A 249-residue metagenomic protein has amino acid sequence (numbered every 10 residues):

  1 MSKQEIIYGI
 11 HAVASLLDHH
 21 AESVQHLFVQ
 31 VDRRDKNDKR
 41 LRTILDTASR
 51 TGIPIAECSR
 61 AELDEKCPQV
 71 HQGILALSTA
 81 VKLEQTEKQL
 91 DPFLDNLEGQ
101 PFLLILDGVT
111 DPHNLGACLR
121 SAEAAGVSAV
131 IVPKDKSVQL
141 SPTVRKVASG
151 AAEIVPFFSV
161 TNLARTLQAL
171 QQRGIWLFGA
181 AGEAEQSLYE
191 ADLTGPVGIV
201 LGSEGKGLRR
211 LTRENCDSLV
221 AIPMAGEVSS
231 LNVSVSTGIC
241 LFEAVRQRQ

Functional and structural regions predicted by a protein language model:
M1-F93: N-terminal positively charged helical leader segments and presequences
A14, K146-A151, R210-Q249: Structured adenosyl-cofactor binding patch, chiefly the S-adenosyl-L-methionine
E22, V29, K39, L77 (+1 more regions): RNA substrate-binding interface of SAM-dependent RNA methyltransferases
R33-R34, K82, D135-S137, E204-K206 (+1 more regions): Short, acidic/turn-prone active-site loops that include or flank metal/cofactor- and phosphate-binding residues
S49, L167-Q171, V245: Surface-exposed amphipathic alpha-helices with a cationic face
P54-C58, F158, V220: General small-molecule cofactor/ligand-binding pocket signal
A56, A129-P133, A221: Short hydrophobic alpha-helical runs that function as membrane-insertion/retention elements
F178-V233: Active-site/ligand-binding-proximal alpha/beta "capping" segment
